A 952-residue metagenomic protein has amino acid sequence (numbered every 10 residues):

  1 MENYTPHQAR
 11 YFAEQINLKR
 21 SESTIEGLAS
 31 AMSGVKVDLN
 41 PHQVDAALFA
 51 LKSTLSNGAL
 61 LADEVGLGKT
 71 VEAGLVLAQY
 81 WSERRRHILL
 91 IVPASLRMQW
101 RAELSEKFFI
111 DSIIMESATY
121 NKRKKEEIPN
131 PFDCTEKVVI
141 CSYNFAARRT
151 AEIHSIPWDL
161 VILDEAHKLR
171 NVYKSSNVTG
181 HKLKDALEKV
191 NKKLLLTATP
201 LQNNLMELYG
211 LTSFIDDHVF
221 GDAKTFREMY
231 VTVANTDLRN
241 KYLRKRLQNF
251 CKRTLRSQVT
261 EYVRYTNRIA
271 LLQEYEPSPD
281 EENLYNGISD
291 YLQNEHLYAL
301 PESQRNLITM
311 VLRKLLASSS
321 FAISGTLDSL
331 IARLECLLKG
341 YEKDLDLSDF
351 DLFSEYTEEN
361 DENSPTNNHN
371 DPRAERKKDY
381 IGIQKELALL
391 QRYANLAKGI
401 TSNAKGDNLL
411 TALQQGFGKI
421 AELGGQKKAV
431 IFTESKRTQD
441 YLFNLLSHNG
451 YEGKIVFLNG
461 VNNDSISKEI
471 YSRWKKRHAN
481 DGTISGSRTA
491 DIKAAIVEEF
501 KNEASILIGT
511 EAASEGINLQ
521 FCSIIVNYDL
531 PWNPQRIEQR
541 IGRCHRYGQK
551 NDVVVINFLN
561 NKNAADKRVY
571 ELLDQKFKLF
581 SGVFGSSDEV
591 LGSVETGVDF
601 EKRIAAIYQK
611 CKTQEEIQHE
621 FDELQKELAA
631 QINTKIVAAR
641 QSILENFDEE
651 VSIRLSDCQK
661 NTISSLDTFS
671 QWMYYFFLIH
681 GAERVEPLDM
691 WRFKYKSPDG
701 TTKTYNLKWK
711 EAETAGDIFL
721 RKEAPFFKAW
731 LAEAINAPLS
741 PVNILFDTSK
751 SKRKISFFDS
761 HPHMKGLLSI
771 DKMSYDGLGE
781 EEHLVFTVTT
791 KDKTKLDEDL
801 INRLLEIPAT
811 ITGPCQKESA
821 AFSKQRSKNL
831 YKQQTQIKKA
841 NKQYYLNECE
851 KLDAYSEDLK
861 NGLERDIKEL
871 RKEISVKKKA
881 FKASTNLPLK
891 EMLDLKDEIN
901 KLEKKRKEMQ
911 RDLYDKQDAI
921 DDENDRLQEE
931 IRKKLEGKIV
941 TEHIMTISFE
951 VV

Functional and structural regions predicted by a protein language model:
M1-L48, K52, T70-V71, W81-T179 (+3 more regions): SF2 helicase/translocase NTPase motor core, specifically the RecA-like lobe 1 inter-motif segment between Walker
E2-A9, N551-K710, T714, L720-E723 (+2 more regions): C-terminal accessory region of SF2 helicases/translocases
K36, Y265-P277, G325-E503, S652-T701 (+1 more regions): Conserved Helicase C-terminal RecA-like lobe
S56-V76: Walker A/P-loop
P129, T135, V139-W158, Y173-N191 (+7 more regions): Inter-lobe coupling linker of SF2 helicases/translocases
S142, E452-D566: Conserved RecA-like P-loop NTPase helicase motor core
E335, N633, V637, E650-G862 (+2 more regions): P-loop NTPase motor cores of the ASCE clade
K901-D921: Amphipathic alpha-helical coiled-coil segments
